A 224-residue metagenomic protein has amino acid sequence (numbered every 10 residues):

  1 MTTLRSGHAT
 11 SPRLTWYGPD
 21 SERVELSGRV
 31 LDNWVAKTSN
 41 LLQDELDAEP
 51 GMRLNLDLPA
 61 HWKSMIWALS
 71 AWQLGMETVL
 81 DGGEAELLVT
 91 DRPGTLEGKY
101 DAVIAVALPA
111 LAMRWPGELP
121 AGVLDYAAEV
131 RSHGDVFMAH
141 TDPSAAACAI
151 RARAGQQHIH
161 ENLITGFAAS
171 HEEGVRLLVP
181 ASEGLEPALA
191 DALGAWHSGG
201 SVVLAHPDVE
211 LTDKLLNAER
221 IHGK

Functional and structural regions predicted by a protein language model:
T2-L26, D135-I159: AMP-dependent adenylate-forming
T2-T3, L69-A145, V203-K224: Structural core segment of the AMP-binding/adenylate-forming
S11, D32-N55, Q73, N162-L178: ANL superfamily AMP-binding
D57-H61, A181-L185: Conserved AMP-binding
S70-Q73, A188-V202: Conserved short alpha-helical elements in the N-terminal third of ANL/AMP-binding
L178-V179, L204: Conserved binding-pocket/active-site segment within a compact domain
